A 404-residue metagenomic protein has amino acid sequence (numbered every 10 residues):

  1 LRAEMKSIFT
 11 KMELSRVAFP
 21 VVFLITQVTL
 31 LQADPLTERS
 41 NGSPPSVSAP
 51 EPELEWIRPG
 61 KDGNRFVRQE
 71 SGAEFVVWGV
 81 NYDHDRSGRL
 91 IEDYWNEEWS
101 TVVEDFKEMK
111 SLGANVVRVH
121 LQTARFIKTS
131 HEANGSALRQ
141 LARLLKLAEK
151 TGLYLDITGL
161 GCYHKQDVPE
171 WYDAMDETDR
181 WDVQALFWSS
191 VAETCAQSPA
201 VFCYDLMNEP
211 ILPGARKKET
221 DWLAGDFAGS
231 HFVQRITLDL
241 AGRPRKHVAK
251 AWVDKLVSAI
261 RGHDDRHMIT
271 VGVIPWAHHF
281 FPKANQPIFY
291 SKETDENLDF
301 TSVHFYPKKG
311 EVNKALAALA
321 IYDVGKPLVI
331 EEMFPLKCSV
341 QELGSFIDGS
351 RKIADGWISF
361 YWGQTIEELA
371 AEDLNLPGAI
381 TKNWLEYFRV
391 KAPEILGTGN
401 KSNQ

Functional and structural regions predicted by a protein language model:
K6-F19: Bacterial N-terminal signal peptides that target proteins for export
A18-T29: Bacterial N-terminal signal peptides
L31-A33: Boundary at the C-terminal end of the N-terminal hydrophobic targeting segment
L36-G60: N-terminal low-complexity, Pro/Thr/Ser-rich intrinsically disordered segments that act as propeptides or flexible
E53-F300, G310, M333, K337-F346 (+4 more regions): Active-site mouth of glycoside hydrolases
T294, A320-V324: Short, conserved loop/helix-junction motifs that constitute active-site signature segments in enzyme catalytic cores
K308-L316: Substrate-binding surface in catalytic domains of secreted glycosidases
Q364-Q404: Aromatic- and carboxylate-lined catalytic core of secreted/periplasmic carbohydrate-active enzymes
